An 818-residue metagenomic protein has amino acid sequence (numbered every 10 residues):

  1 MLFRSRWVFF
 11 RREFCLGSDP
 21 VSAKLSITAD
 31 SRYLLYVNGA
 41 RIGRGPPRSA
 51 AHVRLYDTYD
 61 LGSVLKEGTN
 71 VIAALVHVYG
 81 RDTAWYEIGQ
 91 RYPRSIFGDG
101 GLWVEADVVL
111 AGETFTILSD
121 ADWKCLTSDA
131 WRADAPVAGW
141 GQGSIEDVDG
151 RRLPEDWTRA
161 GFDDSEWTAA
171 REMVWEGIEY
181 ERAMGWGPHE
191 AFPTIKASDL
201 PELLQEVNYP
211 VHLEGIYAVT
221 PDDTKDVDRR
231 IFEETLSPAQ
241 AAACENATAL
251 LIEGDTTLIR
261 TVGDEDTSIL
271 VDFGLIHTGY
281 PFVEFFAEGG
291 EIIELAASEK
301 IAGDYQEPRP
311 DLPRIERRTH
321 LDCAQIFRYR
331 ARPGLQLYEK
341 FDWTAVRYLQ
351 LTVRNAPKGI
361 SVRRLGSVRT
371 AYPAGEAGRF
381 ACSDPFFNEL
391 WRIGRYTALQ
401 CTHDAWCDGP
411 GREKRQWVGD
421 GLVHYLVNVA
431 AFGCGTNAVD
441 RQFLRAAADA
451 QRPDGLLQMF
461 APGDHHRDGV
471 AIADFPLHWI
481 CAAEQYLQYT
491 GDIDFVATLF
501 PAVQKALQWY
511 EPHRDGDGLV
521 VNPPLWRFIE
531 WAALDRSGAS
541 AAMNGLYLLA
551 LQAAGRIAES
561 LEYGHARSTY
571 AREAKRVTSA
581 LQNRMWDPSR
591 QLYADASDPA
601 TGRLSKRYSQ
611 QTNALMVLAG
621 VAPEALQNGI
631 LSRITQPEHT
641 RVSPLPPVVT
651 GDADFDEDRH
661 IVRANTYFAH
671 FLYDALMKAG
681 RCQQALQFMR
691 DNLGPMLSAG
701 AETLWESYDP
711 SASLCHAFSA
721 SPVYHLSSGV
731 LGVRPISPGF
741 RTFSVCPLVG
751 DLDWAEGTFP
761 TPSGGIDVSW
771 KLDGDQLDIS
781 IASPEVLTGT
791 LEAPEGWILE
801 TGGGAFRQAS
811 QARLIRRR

Functional and structural regions predicted by a protein language model:
M1-D408, D420, G435-V439, Q458-A461 (+1 more regions): Extracellular/oxidizing-compartment recognition motifs
L2, R347-Y348, G789, E800-R818: C-terminal beta-strand-rich structural cap/linker in extracellular carbohydrate-active enzymes
R12-F14, V21-K24, T257-L258, I269-F273 (+9 more regions): Generic recognition of flexible, low-complexity loop/linker segments
P20, W797-E800: Short glycine-aromatic motifs
R41-G43, I301-A302, E785-T788, G796-I798: Short, surface-exposed beta-strand-loop junctions and turns on beta-sheet-rich folds
I259-R260, I269-V271, Q336-E339, Y593 (+3 more regions): Generic recognition of long tandem-repeat/solenoid scaffolds
Q416-S780, E785-E795, G804-R807: Active-site core of glycosidic bond-cleaving carbohydrate-active enzymes
